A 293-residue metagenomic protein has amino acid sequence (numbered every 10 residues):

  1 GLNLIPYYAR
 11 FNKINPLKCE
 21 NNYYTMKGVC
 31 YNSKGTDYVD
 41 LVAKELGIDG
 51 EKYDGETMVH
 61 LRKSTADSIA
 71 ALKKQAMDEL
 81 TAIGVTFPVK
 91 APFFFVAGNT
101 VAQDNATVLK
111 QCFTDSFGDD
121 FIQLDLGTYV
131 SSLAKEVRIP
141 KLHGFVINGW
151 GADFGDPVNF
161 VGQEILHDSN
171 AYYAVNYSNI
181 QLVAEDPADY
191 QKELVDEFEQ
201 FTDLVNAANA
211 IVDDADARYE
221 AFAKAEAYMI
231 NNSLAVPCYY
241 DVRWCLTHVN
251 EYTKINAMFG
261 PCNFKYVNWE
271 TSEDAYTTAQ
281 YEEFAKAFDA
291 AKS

Functional and structural regions predicted by a protein language model:
G1-I5, N12-L17, A97-V101, G151-G155 (+1 more regions): Solvent-exposed loop/turn segments at secondary-structure junctions within structured extracellular/periplasmic domains
L2, A70-A97, E193-H248: Bilobed periplasmic-binding protein-like "clamshell/Venus-flytrap" ligand-binding domains
L4-R10, D104-V108, P157-V161, V249-E251: Short, solvent-exposed loop/turn and secondary-structure capping segments
R10-C19, T114, G118, G151 (+2 more regions): Hydrophobic/aromatic-lined pockets within catalytic cores
K13-D67, T81-V85, K135-K141, G162-N206 (+1 more regions): Short, solvent-exposed loop/beta-turn-alpha elements that line the ligand-binding surface or hinge of extracytoplasmic
V42-A152, R243: Ligand/substrate-recognition segments at binding pockets and active sites
G149, F154, Y172-A174: Long, folded non-catalytic interaction modules
G151-L166: Extended, charge-rich low-complexity interaction segments
